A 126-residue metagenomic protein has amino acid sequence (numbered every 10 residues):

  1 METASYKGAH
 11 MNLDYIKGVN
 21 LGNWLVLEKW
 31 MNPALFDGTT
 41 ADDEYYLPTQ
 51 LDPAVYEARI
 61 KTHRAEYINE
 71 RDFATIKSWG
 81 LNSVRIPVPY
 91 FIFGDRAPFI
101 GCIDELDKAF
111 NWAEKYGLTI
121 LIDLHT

Functional and structural regions predicted by a protein language model:
M1-L81: N-terminal carbohydrate-binding accessory modules
E70-T126: Substrate-binding cleft and catalytic face of glycoside hydrolase catalytic domains, especially the flexible beta-alpha
